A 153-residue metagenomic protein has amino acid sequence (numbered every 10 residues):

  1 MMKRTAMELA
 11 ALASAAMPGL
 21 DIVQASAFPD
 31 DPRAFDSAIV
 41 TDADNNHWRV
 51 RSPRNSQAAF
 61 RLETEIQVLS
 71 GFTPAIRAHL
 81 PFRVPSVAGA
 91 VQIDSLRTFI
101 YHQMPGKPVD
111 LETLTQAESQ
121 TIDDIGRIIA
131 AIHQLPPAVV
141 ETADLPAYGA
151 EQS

Functional and structural regions predicted by a protein language model:
M1-Q24: Juxta-kinase regulatory segment immediately upstream of eukaryotic protein kinase catalytic domains
A10-S14, P146, S153: Generic detector of well-ordered alpha-helical segments enriched in charged/polar residues, highlighting helical
S26-Q152: ATP-binding pocket architecture of kinase catalytic cores
